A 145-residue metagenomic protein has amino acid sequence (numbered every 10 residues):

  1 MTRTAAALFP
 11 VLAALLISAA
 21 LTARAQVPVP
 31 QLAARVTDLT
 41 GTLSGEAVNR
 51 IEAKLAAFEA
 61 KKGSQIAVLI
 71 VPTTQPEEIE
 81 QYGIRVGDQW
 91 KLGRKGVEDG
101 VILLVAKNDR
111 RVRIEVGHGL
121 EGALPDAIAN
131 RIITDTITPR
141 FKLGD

Functional and structural regions predicted by a protein language model:
M1, L21-A25: N-terminal targeting leaders that route proteins to membranes or the secretory/organellar pathways
M1-R3, L16, D145: Short intrinsically disordered, low-complexity coil segments enriched in acidic
M1-V11: Bacterial N-terminal signal peptides that target proteins for export
F9-A20: Bacterial N-terminal signal peptides
R24-D145: Folded, non-transmembrane soluble domains that reside on the lumenal/extracytoplasmic side of membranes
